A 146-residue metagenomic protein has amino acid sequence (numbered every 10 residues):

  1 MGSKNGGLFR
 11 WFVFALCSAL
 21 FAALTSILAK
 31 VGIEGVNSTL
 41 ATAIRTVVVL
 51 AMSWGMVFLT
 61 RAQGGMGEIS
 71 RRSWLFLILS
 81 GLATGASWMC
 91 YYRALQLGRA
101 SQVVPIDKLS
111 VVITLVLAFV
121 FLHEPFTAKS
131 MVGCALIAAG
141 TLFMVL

Functional and structural regions predicted by a protein language model:
M1, K129-V145: Hydrophobic transmembrane alpha-helices of multi-pass small-molecule transport proteins
M1-C17, V36, L50-L77, W88-L97 (+1 more regions): Membrane-interface interhelical linkers
V13, C17-L20, I44-V48, L75 (+3 more regions): Hydrophobic residues within alpha-helical transmembrane segments of multi-pass solute transporters/permease subunits
A19-A23, I27, W54, G81-A86 (+3 more regions): Hydrophobic/small/kink-forming positions within alpha-helical transmembrane segments of polytopic membrane proteins
L24-V48, Q102: Juxtamembrane helix-loop-helix junctions in multi-pass membrane proteins
E34-L40, C90-L109: Structural motif at transmembrane-helix junctions in multi-pass transporters
Q96-L97, P125, T141-L146: Juxtamembrane boundary at the C-terminal end of a transmembrane helix
V112-M131: C-terminal transmembrane-helix exit sites in multi-pass transporters
